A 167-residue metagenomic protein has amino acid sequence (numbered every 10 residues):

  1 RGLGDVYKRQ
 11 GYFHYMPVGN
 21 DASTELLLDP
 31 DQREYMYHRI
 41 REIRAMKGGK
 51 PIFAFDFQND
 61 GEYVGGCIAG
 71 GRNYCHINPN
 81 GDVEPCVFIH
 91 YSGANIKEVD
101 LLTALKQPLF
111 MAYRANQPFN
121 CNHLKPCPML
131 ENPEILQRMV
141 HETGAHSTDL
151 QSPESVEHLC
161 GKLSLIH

Functional and structural regions predicted by a protein language model:
R1-G66, G70, P79-N80, E84 (+1 more regions): Radical SAM enzyme [4Fe-4S]-AdoMet core and its adjacent flexible, acidic and glycine-rich loops/tails across
F88-I166: Flexible mid-to-C-terminal extensions adjoining Fe-S/redox cofactors in radical SAM and related proteins
